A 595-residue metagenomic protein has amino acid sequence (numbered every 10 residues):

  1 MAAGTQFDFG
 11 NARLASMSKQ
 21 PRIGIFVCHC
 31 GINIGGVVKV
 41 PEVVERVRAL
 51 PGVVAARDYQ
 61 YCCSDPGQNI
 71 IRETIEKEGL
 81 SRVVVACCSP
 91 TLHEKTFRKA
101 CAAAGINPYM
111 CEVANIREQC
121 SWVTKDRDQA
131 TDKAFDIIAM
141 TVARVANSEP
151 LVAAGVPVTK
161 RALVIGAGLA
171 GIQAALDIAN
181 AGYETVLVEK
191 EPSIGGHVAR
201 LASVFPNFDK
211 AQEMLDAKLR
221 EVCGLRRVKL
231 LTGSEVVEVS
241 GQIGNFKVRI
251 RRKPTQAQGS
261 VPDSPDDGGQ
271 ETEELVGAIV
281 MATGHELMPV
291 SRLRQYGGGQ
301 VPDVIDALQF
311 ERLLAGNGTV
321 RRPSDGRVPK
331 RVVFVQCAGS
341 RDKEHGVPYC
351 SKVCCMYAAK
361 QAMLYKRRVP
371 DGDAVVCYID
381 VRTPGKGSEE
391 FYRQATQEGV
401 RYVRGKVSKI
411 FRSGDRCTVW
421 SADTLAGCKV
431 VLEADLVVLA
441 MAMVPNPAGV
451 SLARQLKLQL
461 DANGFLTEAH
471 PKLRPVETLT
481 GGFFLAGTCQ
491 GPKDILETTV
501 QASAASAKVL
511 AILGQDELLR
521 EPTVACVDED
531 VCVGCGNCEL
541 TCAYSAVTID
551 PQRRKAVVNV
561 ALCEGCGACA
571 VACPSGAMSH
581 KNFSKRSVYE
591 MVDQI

Functional and structural regions predicted by a protein language model:
M1-I595: Residues forming the flavin
